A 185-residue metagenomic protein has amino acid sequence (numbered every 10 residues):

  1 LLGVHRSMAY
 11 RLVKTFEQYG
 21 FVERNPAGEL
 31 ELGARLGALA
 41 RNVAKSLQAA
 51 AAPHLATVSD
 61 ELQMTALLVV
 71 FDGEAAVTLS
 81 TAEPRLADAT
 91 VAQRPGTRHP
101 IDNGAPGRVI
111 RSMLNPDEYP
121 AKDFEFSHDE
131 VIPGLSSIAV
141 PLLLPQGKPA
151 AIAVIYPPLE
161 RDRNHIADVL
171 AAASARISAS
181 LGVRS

Functional and structural regions predicted by a protein language model:
L1-K45, A179, V183: N-terminal helix-turn-helix
R6, V13, L55, L170 (+1 more regions): Short amphipathic alpha-helical/adjacent loop interface patches that line ligand and macromolecule-binding sites
M8, R35, A50, V169 (+1 more regions): Charged catalytic carboxylate motif
E23, L67-V69, S127: Conserved beta-strand cores of small sensory beta-sandwich domains that regulate signal transduction, primarily PAS/PAC
E31-P116: Amphipathic alpha-helical effector-binding/dimerization core of metabolite-sensing transcriptional regulators
A50-V58, P106-V140, R176-S180: Short, basic/aromatic recognition patches
D117-P133, K148-S185: Juxtadomain coupling helices with adjacent low-complexity linkers
L142-P145: Sensor-regulatory modules in signal-transduction proteins
